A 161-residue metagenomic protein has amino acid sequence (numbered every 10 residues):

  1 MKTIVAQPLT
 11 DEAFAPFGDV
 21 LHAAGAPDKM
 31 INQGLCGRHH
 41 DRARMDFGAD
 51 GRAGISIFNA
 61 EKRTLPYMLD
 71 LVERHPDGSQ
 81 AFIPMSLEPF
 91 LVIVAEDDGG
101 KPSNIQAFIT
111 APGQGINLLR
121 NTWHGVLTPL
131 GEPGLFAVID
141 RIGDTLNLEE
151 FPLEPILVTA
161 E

Functional and structural regions predicted by a protein language model:
M1-A107, I139-D140, D144-F151, L157-E161: Non-catalytic, conserved peripheral segments adjacent to functional cores
P76-D77, A111-G113, E132: Short, well-ordered loop/turn elements at secondary-structure boundaries
L91-V92, N117, G125, V138: Short hydrophobic/aromatic-rich beta-strand segments that constitute the beta-sheet cores of beta-sandwich/beta-barrel
I109-W123: Conserved metal-binding segment of the jelly-roll/cupin
T122-E150: A short beta-strand-loop micro-motif that forms or neighbors metal/cofactor- and ligand-binding patches at active-site
